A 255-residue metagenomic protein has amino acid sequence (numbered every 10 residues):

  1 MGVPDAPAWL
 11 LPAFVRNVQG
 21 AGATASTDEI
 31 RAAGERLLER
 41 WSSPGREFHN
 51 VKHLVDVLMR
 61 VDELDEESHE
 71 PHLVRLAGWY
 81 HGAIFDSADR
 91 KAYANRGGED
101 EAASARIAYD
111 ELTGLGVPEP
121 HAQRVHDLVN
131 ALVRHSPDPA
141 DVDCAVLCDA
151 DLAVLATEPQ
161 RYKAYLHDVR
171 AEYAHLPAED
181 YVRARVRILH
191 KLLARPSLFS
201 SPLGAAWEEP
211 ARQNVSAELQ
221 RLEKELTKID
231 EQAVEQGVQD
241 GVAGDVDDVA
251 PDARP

Functional and structural regions predicted by a protein language model:
M1-G20, S42-F48, V61-E70, Y80 (+3 more regions): Divalent metal-dependent phosphate-bond-processing catalytic cores, especially two-metal-ion Mg2+/Mn2+ enzymes that act
A21-R40, H53: Short alpha-helical hairpin
I30, H69-L76, L115-N130: Acidic/histidine metal-binding catalytic segments
H49-K52, E99: Aromatic- and histidine-enriched alpha-helix N-cap/loop-to-helix transition segments that scaffold the rims
V51-R60: Active-site scaffold of zinc-dependent metalloenzymes
V57, G98-L115: An active-site-proximal "capping" alpha-helix that borders the catalytic cofactor pocket
V57, H72-R90, S104, D127-V133: His-Asp-centered metal-binding catalytic motifs of divalent-metal-dependent phosphohydrolases/nucleases
A92-R96: Short glycine-enriched, charge-decorated loop/helix-capping segments at active-site entrances that position
